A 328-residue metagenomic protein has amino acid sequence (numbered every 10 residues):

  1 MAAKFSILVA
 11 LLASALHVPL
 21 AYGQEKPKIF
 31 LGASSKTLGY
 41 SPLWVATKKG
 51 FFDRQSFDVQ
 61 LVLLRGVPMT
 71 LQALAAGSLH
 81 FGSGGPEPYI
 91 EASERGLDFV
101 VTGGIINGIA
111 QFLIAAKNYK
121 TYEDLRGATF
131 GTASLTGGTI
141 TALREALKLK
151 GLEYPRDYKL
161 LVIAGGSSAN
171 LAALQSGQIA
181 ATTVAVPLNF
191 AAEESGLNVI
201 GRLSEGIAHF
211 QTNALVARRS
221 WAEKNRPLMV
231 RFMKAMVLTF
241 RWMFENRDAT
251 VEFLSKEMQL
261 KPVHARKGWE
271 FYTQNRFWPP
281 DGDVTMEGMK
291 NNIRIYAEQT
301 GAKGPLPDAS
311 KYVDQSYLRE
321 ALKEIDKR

Functional and structural regions predicted by a protein language model:
M1-L8: Bacterial N-terminal signal peptides that target proteins for export
S14-Y22: C-terminal segment of classical bacterial N-terminal signal peptides
G23-S176, A180-V186, V199-L203, A208-H209: Short, glycine-/small- and polar/acidic-enriched structural segments that line small-molecule recognition paths
E87-P88, G166-M258: Pocket-lining segment of extracytoplasmic ligand-binding domains
V101, L160, T250-F253, D308: Surface-exposed patches in mature extracellular/periplasmic domains of secreted proteins
E223-P305: Secondary-structure end/capping motifs
I293-R328: Conserved C-terminal helix/tail region of periplasmic/extracytoplasmic solute-binding proteins
